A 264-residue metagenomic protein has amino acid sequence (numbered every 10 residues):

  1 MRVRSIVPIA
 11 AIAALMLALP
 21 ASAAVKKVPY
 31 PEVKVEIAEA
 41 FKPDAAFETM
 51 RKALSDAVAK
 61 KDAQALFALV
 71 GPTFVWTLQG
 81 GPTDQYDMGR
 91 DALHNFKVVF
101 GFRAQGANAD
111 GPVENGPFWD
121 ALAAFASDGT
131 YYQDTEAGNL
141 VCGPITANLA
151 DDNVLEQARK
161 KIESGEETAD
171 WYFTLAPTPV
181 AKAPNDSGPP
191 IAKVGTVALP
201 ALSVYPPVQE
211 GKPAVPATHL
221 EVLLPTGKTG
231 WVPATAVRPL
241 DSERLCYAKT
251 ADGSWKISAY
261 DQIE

Functional and structural regions predicted by a protein language model:
M1-I9: Bacterial N-terminal signal peptides that target proteins for export
P8-A18: Bacterial N-terminal signal peptides
L19-A23: Sec/Tat signal peptide C-region and signal peptidase I cleavage site
A24-D56, A68, G106: Short, low-complexity N-terminal intrinsically disordered segments enriched in polar/charged residues
D62-T73: Short, well-ordered alpha-helical segments enriched in acidic and aromatic residues
L78-F173, T178-P190: Surface-exposed, charged secondary-structure patches
P190-V237: SH3/SH3-like beta-barrel superfamily modules
R244-E264: Long, low-complexity intrinsically disordered regions
